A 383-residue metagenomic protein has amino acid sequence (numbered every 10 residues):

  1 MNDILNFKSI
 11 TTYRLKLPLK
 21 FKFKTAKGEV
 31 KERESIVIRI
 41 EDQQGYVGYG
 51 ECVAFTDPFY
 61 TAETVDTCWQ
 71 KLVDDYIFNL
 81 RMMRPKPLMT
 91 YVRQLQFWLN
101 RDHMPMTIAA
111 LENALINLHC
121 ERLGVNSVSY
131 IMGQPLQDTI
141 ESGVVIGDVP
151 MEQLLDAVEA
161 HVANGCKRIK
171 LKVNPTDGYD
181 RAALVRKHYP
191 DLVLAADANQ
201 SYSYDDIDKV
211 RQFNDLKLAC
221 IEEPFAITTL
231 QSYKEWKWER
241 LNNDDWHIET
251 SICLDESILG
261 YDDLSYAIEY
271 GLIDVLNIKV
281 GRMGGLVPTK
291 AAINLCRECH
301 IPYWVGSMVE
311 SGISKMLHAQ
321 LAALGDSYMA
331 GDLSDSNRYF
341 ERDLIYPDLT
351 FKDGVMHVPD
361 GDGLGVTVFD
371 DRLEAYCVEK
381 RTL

Functional and structural regions predicted by a protein language model:
M1-F59, N337-R342: Structured beta-strand/loop patches that form or line metal/cofactor-binding pockets in enzymes
N2-I10, L15-L17, M308-L383: Flexible C-terminal active-site loop/helix
I4-S9, E41-R122: Metal- or metallocofactor-binding catalytic centers and their adjacent structured scaffolds across diverse enzyme
I38, G45, L111, G124 (+7 more regions): Conserved, mostly hydrophobic/aromatic
L123-D148, R181, P190-D191: N-terminal small/glycine-rich loop or linker at the start of catalytic domains across soluble metabolic enzymes
V125, V144-A163: Active-site beta->alpha loop and helix N-cap motifs at the rims of alpha/beta catalytic domains
L171, T176-S314, F340-D343, F351: Catalytic core of soluble alpha/beta enzymes
